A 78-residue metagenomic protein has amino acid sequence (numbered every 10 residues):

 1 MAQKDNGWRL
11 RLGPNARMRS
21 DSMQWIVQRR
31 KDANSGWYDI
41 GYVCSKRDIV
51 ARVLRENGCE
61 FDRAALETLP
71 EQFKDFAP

Functional and structural regions predicted by a protein language model:
M1-W8, K31-P78: Mixed-charge, Lys/Arg-enriched low-complexity segments
L10-R17: Charged, amphipathic alpha-helical segments
A16, W25, V43-C44: Broad hydrophobic/π-residue packing in well-ordered secondary structure
S20-G36: Short beta-strand segments and strand-loop junctions that repeat across beta-rich extracellular domains
